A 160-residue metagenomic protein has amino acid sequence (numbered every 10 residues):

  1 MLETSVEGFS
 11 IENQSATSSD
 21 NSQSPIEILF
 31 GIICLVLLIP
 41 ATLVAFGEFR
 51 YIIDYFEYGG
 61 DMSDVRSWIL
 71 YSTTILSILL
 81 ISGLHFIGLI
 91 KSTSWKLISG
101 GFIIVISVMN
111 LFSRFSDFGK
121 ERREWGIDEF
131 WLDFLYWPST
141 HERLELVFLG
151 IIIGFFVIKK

Functional and structural regions predicted by a protein language model:
M1-C34: N-terminal juxtamembrane cytosolic/stromal segments of multi-pass membrane proteins
N21-C34, D64-W68, I90-G100, Y136-S139: Membrane-water interface of alpha-helical transmembrane segments
P25, F30, L37-T42, K120-K160: Alpha-helical membrane-associated segments of multi-pass integral membrane proteins
G31-E48, I104-S107: Canonical alpha-helical transmembrane segments of integral membrane proteins
R50-L70, N110-H141: Interfacial non-cytosolic loop connecting adjacent transmembrane helices
R66-L84, S107: Generic alpha-helical transmembrane segments
S77-S94, E145-K160: Transmembrane alpha-helical segments in integral membrane proteins
I81-F118: Loop-to-transmembrane helix junctions at the membrane interface
